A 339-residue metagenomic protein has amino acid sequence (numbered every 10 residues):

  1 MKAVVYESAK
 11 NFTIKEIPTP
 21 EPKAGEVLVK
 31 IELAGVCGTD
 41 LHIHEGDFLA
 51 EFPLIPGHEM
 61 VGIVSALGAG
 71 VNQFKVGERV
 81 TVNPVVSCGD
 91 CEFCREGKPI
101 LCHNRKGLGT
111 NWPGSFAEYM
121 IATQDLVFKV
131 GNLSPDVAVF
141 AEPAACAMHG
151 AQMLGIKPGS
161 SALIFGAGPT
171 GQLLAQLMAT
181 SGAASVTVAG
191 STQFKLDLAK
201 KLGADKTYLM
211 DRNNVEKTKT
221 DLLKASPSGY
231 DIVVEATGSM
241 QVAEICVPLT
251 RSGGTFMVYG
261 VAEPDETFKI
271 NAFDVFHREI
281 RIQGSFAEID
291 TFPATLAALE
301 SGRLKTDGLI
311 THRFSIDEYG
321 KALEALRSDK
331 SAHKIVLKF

Functional and structural regions predicted by a protein language model:
A3-E21, G38-A69, T81-V82, P99-P113: N-terminal glycine-rich cofactor-binding segment
P20-A34, D47-E92, L126, G131-L133: Glycine-rich beta-strand-centered segment in the early N-terminal region that forms part of a ligand/cofactor-binding
R79, S161, G254-T255, R281: Short glycine-centered segments of the SAM/dcSAM-binding site in methyltransferase folds
C88-F165: NAD(P)H dinucleotide-binding glycine-rich loop of Rossmann-like/cofactor-binding domains, especially the beta1-alpha1
L133-R212: Mid-domain Rossmann-like dinucleotide-binding core that forms the NAD(H)/NADP(H) cofactor-binding site
L154, D197, K201-E279: Glycine-rich cofactor phosphate-binding loops and adjacent beta1-alpha1 units of small-molecule cofactor enzyme domains
T192, A262, E288: Residues in the short beta-alpha loop(s) of Rossmann-like NAD(P)-binding domains
E244-P248, I289-F339: C-terminal hydrophobic helical "lid"/dimerization subdomain of Rossmann-like NAD(P)H-dependent oxidoreductases
